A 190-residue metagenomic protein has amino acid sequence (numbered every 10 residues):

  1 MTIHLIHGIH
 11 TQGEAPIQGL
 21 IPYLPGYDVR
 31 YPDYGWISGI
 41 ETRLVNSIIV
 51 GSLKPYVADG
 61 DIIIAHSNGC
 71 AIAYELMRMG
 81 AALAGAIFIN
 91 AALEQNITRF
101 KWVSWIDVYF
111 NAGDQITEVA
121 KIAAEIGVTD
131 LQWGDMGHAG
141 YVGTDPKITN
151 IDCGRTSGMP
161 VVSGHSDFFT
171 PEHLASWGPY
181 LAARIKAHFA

Functional and structural regions predicted by a protein language model:
M1-D59: Active-site catalytic motif of lipid deacylating hydrolases and related acyltransferases
H4, R30-P32, I87, D107-Y109 (+1 more regions): Hydrophobic/aromatic beta-strand patches that form the interior of the parallel beta-sheet core in alpha/beta enzyme
G13, I72-A73, Q95-T98, T117-V119: Extracytoplasmic/secreted cell-surface and envelope-processing proteins
I62-I64, I87: Structural motif
I64-G69, A73: Gly/Ala-rich beta-loop-alpha elbow adjacent to hydrolase catalytic centers
E75-A84, E94-I97: Conserved hydrolase catalytic core segment
A86-Q95, F110-Q115: Active-site nucleophile loop of the alpha/beta-hydrolase fold
S104-A190: C-terminal catalytic-base region of ester-bond hydrolases, centering on the histidine of the charge-relay
